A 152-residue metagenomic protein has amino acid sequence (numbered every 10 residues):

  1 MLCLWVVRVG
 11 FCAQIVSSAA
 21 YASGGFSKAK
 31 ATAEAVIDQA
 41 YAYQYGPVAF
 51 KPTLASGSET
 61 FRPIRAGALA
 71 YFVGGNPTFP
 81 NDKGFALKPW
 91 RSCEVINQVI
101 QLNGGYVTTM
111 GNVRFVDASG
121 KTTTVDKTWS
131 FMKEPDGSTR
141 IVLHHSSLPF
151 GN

Functional and structural regions predicted by a protein language model:
M1-P47: Short, low-complexity N-terminal intrinsically disordered segments enriched in polar/charged residues
L4-V7, W90, I141: A broad structural signal for short, well-ordered beta-strand segments within beta-sheet-rich domains
V9, S23-G24, Y45, S56 (+4 more regions): Feature targets compositionally biased, intrinsically disordered low-complexity regions with long contiguous runs
D38-R62: Low-complexity, serine/threonine/proline-enriched polar segments
L54-V116: Surface-exposed, charged secondary-structure patches
L102-M110, R114, G120-N152: Short beta-strand edge/turn micro-motifs at domain boundaries
